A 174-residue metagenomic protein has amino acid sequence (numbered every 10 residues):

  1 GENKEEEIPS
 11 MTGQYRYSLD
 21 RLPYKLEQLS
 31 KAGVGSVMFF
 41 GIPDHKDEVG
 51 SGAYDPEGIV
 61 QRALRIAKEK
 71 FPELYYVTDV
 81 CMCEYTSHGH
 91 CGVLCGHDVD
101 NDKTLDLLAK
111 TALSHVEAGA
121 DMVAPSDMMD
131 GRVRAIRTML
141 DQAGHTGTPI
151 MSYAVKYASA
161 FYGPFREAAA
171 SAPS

Functional and structural regions predicted by a protein language model:
E2-S174: Alpha/beta enzyme core
